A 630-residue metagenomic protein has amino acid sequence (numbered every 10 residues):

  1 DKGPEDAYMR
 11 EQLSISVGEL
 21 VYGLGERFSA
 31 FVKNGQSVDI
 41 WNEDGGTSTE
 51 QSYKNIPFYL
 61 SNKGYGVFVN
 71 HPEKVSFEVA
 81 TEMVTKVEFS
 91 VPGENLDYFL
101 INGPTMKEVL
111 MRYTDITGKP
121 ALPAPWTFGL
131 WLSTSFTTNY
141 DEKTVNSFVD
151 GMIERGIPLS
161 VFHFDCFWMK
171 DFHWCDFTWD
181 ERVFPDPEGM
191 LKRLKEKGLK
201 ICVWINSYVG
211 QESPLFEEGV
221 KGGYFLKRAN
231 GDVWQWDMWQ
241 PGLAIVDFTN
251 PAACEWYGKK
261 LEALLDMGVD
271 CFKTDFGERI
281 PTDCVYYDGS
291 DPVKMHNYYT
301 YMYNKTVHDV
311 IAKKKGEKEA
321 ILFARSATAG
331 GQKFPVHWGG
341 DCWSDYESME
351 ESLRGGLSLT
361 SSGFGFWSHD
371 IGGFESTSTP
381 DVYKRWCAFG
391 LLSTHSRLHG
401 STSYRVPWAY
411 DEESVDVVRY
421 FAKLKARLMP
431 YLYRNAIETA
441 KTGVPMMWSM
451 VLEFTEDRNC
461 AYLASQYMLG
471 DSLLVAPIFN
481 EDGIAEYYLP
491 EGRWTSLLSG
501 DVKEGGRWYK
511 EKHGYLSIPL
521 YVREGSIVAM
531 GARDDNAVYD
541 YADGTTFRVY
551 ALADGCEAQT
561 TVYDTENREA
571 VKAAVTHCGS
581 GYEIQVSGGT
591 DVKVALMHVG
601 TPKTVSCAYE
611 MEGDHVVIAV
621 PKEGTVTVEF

Functional and structural regions predicted by a protein language model:
D1-P125, S133-S135, E142-K143, V149-E154 (+3 more regions): Catalytic and substrate-binding clefts that recognize carbohydrates or anionic sugar/phosphate headgroups
P4, P158-V418, E453-T455, L463 (+1 more regions): Aromatic- and carboxylate-enriched substrate-binding clefts and catalytic-loop regions of carbohydrate-active enzymes
P57-Y59, G66, G129-L132, P158-H163 (+14 more regions): Structured core elements
V67, W494-S496, P602-A608: Change to "...patches in solvent-exposed regions of secreted, membrane-anchored, or virion-exposed structural
S135, V145, V149-E154, F164 (+2 more regions): C-terminal substrate/ligand-recognition segments
D309-V310, K314-A320, A327-W338, E351 (+4 more regions): Catalytic core of carbohydrate-active enzymes
C607-P621: Extracellular/luminal ectodomains and secreted, surface-exposed scaffolds of diverse proteins
K622-F630: Surface-exposed interaction regions enriched in Ser/Thr/Asp/Glu that occur as long low-complexity tracts or repetitive
